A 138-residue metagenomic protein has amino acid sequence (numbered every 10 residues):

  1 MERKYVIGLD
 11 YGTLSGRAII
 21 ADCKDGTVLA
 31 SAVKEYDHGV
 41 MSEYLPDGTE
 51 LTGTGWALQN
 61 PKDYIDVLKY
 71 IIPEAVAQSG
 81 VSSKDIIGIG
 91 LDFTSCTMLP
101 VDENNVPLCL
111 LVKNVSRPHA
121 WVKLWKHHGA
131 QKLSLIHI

Functional and structural regions predicted by a protein language model:
M1-L111, I136: N-terminal glycine/serine-rich phosphate-binding loop of ATP-dependent small-molecule kinases, especially carbohydrate
C109-K123: A mobile, often basic/glycine-rich helix-loop segment that functions as the active-site lid/recognition loop
H119-L135: Glycine-rich phosphate-binding loop plus the immediately following alpha-helix
